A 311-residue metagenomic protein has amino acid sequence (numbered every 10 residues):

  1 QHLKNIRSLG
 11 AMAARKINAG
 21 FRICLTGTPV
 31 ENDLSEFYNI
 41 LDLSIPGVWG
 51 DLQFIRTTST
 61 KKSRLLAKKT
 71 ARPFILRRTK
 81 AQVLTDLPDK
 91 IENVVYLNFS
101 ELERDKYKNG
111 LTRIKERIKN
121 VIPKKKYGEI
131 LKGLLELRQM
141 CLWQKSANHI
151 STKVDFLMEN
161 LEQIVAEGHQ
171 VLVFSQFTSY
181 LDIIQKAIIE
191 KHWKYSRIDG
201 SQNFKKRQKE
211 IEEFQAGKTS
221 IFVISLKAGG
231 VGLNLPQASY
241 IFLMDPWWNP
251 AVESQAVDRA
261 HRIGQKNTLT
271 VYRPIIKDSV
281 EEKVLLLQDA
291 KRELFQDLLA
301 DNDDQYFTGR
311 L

Functional and structural regions predicted by a protein language model:
H2-N5, A13, C24, L243 (+2 more regions): Residues immediately C-terminal
L9-T85, Q265: Conserved P-loop NTPase motor "coupling/switch" region that bridges the ATPase
F21, S220-I221, Y240: Short, Asp-centered acidic motifs that coordinate Mg2+ and/or phosphate in catalytic or ligand-binding sites
T28-L34, P46-V48, T60-K61, E101-R104 (+6 more regions): Conserved nucleotide-binding/hydrolysis micro-motifs of P-loop NTPases
E36-N39, L233-P246, T268-P274: A short beta-strand element within the Helicase C-terminal
F37, K69-E116: RecA-like P-loop NTPase motor core
T85-K108, I122-L233, N302-L311: Conserved Helicase C-terminal RecA-like lobe
W248-L311: A conserved SF2-helicase RecA2
